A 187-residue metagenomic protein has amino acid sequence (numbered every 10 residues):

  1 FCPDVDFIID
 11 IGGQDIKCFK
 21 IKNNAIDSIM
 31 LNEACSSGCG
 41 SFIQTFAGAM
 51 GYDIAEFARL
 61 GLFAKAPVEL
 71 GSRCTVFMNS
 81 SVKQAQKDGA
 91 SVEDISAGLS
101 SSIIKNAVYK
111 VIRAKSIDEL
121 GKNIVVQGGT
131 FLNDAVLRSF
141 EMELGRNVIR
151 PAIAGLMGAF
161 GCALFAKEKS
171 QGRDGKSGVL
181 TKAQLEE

Functional and structural regions predicted by a protein language model:
F1, K17, E168-E187: Acidic, glycine/GT-rich loop-and beta-edge segments that sit at the periphery of enzyme/chaperone cores
F1, N23-A66, G155-G158, L164-E168: Glycine-rich phosphate-binding loop plus the immediately following alpha-helix
C2, A107-G121: Phosphate/pyrophosphate-binding loops at sites that engage ATP/ADP/AMP, CoA/4′-phosphopantetheine, polyphosphate
V5-K22: Gly/Thr-rich phosphate-binding beta-strand-loop-beta motif of the actin/hexokinase/Hsp70
D53-Q84, G175-E186: Internal, active-site/partner-interface "lid" segment
M78-Y109: Adenine-nucleotide phosphate-binding core of ATP-dependent small-molecule kinases
S102, K115-E141, A154-G158: Glycine-rich phosphate-binding loops at beta-strand->alpha-helix junctions
